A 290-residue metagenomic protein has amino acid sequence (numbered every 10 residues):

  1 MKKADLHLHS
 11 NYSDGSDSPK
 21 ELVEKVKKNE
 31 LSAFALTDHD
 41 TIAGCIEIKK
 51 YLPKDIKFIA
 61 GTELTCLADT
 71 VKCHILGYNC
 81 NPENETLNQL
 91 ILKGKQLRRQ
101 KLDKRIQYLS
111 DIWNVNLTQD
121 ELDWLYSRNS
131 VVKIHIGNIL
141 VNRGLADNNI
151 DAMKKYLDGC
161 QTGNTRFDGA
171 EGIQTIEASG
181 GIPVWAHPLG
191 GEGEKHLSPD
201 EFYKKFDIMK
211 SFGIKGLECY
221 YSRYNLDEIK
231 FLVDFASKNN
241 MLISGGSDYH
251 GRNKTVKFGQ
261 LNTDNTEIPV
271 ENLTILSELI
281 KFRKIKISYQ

Functional and structural regions predicted by a protein language model:
M1-S10, S16-E30, A43-E83, E171-Q290: Charged catalytic cores and adjacent phosphate/nucleic-acid-binding surfaces used for phosphate/nucleic-acid chemistry
S10-N11, T37, K93-G94, W124-L125 (+3 more regions): A generic structural signal for short
E21, S32, H39-Q100, K104 (+2 more regions): Mid-domain alpha/beta scaffold segments of enzyme catalytic cores
S32, V115-T118, A146, K215 (+1 more regions): Short coil/loop linkers at secondary-structure junctions
T37-D38, A186: Short His-Asn-centered micro-motif
L97, K101, N164-D168, E201: Soluble or luminal CAZymes and related metallo-dependent hydrolases
W113-I173: Hydrophobic, aromatic-enriched interface-forming segments
